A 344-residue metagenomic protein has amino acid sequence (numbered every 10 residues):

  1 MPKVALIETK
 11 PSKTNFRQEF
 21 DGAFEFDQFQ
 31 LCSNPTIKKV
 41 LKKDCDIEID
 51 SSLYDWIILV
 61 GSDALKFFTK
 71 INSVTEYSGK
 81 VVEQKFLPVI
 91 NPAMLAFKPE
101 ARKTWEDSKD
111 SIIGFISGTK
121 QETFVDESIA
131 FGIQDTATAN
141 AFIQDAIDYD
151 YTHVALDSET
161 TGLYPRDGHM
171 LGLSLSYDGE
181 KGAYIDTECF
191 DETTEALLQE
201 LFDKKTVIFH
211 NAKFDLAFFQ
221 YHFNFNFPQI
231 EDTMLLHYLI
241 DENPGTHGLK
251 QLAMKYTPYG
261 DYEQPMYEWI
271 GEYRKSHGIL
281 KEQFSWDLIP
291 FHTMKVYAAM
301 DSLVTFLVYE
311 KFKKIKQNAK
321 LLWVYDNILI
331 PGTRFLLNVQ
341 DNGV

Functional and structural regions predicted by a protein language model:
M1-E122: A polyanion-binding, active-site-adjacent surface
L6-I7, V89, V154-D157, I230-E231: Short hydrophobic beta-strand that contains or immediately precedes a catalytic carboxylate
P11, F20-F24, M170-G172, V339-V344: Short, intrinsically disordered, charge-balanced linker/junction segments flanking boundaries in proteins
P11-S12, Y149, H153-R166: Short acidic, Gly/Ser-rich segments with clustered Asp/Glu that frequently serve as metal-coordination loops in enzyme
D55-S62, A155, K205-A212: Acidic beta-strand-to-loop metal/phosphate-binding motif
A93-L95, K103-E106, D110, I116-Q134 (+3 more regions): Active-site-proximal helix-loop-helix substrate-binding element of RNase H-like nuclease domains
Q134-T152, L197-L201: A short acidic-Thr-Gly-centered motif at the start of a beta-strand
W323-V344: Extended, well-ordered alpha-helical scaffold/bundle regions in very large, multi-domain proteins
